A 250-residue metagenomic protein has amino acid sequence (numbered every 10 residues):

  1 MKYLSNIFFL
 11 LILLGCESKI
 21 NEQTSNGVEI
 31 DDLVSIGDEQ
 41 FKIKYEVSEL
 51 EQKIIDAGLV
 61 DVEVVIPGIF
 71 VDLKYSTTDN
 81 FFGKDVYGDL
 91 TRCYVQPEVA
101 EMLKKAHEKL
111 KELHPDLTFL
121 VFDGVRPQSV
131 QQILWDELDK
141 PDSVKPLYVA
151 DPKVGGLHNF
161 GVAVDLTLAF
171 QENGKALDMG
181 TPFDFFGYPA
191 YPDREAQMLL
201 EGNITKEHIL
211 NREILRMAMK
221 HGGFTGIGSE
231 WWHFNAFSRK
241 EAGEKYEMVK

Functional and structural regions predicted by a protein language model:
K2-F9: Sec-dependent signal peptide recognition, specifically the positively charged N-region followed immediately by
L10-L11, D72: Ordered hydrophobic segments in well-structured contexts
L14-G15: C-terminal motif of bacterial Sec signal peptides marking the signal peptidase cleavage site
I20-G124, E137, P141-S229, F237-K250: Extracytoplasmic cell-surface/polysaccharide-interacting catalytic and binding patches
P127: Segments that shape or occlude catalytic/ligand-binding pockets
V130-W135: A short acidic (Asp/Glu
F234: Conserved metal-phosphate-binding beta-hairpin within the catalytic cores of diverse ATP-dependent phosphoryl-transfer
